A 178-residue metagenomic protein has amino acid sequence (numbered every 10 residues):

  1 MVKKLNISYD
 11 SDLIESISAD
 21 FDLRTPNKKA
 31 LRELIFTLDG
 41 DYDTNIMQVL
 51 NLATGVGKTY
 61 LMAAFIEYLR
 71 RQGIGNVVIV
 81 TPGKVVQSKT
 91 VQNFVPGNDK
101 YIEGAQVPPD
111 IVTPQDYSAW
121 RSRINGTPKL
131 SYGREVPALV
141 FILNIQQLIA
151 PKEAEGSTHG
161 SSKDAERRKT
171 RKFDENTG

Functional and structural regions predicted by a protein language model:
M1-G178: RecA-like P-loop NTPase motor core of helicase/translocase proteins
